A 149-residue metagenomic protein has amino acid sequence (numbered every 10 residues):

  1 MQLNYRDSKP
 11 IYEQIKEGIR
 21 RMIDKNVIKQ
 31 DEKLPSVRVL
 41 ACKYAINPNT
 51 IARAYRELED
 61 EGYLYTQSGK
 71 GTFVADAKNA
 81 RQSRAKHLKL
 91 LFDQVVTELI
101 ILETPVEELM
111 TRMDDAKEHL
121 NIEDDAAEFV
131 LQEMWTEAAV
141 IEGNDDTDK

Functional and structural regions predicted by a protein language model:
M1-K33, V39, K86-L90, V96-E123 (+1 more regions): Extreme N-terminal segment that seeds HTH/winged-HTH DNA-binding domains in transcriptional regulators
D24, D60, Q67-G69: Short glycine/serine/threonine-biased micro-segments
K33-Y65: N-terminal helix-turn-helix
L34, T66-V74, K78-N79: Short, Lys/Arg-rich nucleic-acid/phosphate-binding segment
L58, R81, A116: The DNA-recognition helices of helix-turn-helix-type DNA-binding domains
E61, D76, P105-L109: Short C-terminal boundary/hinge segments that cap the last helix of small helical domains
A75-K86, L90-D93: A surface-exposed regulatory interaction patch that couples sensing to output across bacterial transport/metabolic
D145-K149: Short, intrinsically disordered, low-complexity terminal/loop segments
